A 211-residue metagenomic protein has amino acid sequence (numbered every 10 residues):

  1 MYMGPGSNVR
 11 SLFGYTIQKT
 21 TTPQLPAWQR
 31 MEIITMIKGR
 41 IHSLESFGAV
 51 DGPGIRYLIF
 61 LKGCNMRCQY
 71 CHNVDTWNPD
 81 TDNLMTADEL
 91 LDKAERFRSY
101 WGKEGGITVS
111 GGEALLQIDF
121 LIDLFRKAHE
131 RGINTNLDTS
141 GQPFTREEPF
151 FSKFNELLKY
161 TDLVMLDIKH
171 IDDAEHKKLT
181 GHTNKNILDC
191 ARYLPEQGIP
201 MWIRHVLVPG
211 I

Functional and structural regions predicted by a protein language model:
M1-M3, M31: Methionine residue identity
M3, V9, G14-T16: Short hydrophobic alpha-helical segments enriched in small aliphatic residues
K19-T20: Polybasic, lysine-rich low-complexity intrinsically disordered segments
Q24, E32-G39, K177, H205-I211: Radical SAM enzyme [4Fe-4S]-AdoMet core and its adjacent flexible, acidic and glycine-rich loops/tails across
M31-F60, M66-N83, R96-K103: N-terminal [4Fe-4S]-dependent radical SAM core
D82-D92: Short cysteine/histidine-rich metal-coordination sites, predominantly Zn2+-binding motifs
E95-F97, K103-G106, G111, L115-I211: Conserved AdoMet/S-adenosylmethionine-binding subsite of the radical SAM
